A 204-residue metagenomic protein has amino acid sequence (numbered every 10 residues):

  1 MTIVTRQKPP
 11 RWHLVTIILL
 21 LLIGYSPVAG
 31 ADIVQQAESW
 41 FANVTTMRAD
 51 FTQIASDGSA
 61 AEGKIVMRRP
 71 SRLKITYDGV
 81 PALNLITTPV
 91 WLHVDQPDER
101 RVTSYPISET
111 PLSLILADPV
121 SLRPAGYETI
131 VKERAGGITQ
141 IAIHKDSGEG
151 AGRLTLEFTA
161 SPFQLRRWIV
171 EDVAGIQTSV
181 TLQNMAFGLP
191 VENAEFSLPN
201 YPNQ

Functional and structural regions predicted by a protein language model:
M1-P9: N-terminal secretory signal peptides that target proteins for export/translocation
R11-I18: Sec-dependent signal peptide recognition, specifically the positively charged N-region followed immediately by
G24-S26: N-terminal signal peptide c-region/cleavage motif recognized by signal peptidases
V28-A31: Boundary at the C-terminal end of the N-terminal hydrophobic targeting segment
S39-G58: A short, Trp-centered hydrophobic/proline-enriched beta-strand micro-motif
F51, L73-Y77, L92-D95, I143 (+1 more regions): Short hydrophobic/aromatic-rich beta-strand segments that constitute the beta-sheet cores of beta-sandwich/beta-barrel
E62-L114, T178-S179: An acidic-aromatic
R123-Q204: Gly/Pro-enriched, hydrophobic low-complexity segments that function as extracytoplasmic propeptides/linkers
